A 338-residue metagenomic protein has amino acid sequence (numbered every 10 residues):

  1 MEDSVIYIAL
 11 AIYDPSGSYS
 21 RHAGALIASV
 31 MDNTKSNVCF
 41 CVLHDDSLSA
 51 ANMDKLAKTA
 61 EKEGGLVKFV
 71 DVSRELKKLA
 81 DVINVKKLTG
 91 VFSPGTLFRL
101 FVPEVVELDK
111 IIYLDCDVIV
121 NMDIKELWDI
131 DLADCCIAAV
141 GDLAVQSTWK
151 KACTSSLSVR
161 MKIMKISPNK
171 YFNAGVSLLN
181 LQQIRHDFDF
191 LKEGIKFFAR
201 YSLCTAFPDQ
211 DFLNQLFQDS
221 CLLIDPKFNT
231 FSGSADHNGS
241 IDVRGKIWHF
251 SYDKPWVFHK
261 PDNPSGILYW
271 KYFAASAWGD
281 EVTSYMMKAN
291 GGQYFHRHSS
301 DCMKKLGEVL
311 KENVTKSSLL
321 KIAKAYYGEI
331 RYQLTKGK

Functional and structural regions predicted by a protein language model:
M1-P15, H22-L26, K35-S36, L181-K338: A glycosyltransferase accessory/donor-loop signature
C39-D46, A139-G141: Short internal beta-strands
S47-M53, S147-T148: Short, charged/polar "capping" segments at the starts of alpha-helices and the immediately preceding loops
A50-E63: Short, aromatic/basic amphipathic alpha-helical patches
A60-E104: Active-site-proximal specificity loops/subdomain of glycosyltransferases
E75, G95-K150, L178-L179: GT-A fold catalytic core of metal-dependent nucleotide-sugar glycosyltransferases, centered on the diacidic
G90-F92, I166-N169, Y201-C204, N238-G239: Short Gly/Pro-enriched turn/cap motifs at secondary-structure boundaries
D129-E193: Conserved catalytic core of nucleotide-sugar-dependent glycosyltransferases
